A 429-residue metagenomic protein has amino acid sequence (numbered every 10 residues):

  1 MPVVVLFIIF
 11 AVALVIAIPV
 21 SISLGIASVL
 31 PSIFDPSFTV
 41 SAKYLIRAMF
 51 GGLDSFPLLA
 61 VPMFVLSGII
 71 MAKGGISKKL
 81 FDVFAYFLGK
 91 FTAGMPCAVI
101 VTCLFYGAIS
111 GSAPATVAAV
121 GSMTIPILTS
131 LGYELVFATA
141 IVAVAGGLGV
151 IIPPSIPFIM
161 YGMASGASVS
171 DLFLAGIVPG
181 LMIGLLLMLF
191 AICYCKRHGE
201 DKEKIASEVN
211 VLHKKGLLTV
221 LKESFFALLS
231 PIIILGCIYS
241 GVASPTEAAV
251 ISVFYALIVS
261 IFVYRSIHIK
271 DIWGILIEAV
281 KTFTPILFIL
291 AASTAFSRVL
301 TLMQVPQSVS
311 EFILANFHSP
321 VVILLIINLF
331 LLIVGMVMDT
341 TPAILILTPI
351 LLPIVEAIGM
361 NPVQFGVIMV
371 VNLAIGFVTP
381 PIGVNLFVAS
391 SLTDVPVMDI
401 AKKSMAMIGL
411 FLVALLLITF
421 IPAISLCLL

Functional and structural regions predicted by a protein language model:
M1-L429: Alpha-helical transmembrane segments of multi-pass membrane transport proteins
